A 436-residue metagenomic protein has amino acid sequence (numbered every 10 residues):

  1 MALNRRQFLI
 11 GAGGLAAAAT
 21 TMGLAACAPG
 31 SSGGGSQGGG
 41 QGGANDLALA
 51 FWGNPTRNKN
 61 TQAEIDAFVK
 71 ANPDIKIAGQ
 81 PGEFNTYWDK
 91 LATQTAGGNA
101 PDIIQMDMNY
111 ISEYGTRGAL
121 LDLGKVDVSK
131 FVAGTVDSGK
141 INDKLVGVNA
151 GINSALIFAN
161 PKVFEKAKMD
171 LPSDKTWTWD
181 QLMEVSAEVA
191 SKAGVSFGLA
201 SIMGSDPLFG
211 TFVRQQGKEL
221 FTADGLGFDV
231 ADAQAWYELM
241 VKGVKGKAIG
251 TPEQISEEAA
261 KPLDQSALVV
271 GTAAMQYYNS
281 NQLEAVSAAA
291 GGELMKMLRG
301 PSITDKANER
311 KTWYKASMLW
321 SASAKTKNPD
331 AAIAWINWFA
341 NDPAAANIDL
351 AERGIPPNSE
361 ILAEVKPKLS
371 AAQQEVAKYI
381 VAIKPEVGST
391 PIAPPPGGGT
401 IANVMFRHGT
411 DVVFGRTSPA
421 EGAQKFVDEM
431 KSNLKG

Functional and structural regions predicted by a protein language model:
A2-S112, L171, E257-E258, K306-A307 (+6 more regions): Conserved N-terminal structural module of periplasmic/extracytoplasmic solute-binding proteins
K70, G139-P207, K218-Q254, A324-D330 (+4 more regions): Helix-loop-helix "hinge/cap" segment bordering the ligand-binding cleft or interdomain interface
K70-A71, A167, G246-I249, A288-I355: Extracytoplasmic/periplasmic substrate-recognition and gating elements
M108-L156, K296-M297: Hinge/lid segment of periplasmic solute-binding proteins
L121-A133, D174-K175, G198, K218-E238 (+5 more regions): Short, solvent-exposed loop/beta-turn-alpha elements that line the ligand-binding surface or hinge of extracytoplasmic
K218-L294, G300-I303: Extracytoplasmic ligand-binding clamshell segments of periplasmic binding protein
N281-E284, M318-G399: Mature extracytoplasmic/periplasmic domains
E375-E429: C-terminal capping/gating helix-and-loop segments adjacent to ligand/active sites or protein-protein/ligand interfaces
